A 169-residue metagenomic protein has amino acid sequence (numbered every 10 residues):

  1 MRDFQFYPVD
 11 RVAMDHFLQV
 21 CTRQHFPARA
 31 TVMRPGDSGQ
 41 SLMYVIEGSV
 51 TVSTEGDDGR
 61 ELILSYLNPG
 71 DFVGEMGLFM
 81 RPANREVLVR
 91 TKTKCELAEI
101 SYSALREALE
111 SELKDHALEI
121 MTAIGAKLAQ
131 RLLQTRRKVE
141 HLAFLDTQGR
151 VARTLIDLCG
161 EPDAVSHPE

Functional and structural regions predicted by a protein language model:
M1-T31, L67, G77-L78: Cyclic nucleotide-binding regulatory module and flanking cytosolic helices
Q5, A30-K94: Cyclic nucleotide-binding regulatory domains
L18, T22, A126-A129, L133 (+1 more regions): Amphipathic, well-packed alpha-helical segments that form the structural scaffold of globular domains
S65-G125, L133: Cyclic-nucleotide recognition modules
L109-K114, T135, L158-V165: Basic, amphipathic alpha-helical hairpins
I120, L133, R137-A143, T147: Signal-transducing alpha-helical linker
L145-E169: Phosphate-/nucleic-acid-contacting segments
